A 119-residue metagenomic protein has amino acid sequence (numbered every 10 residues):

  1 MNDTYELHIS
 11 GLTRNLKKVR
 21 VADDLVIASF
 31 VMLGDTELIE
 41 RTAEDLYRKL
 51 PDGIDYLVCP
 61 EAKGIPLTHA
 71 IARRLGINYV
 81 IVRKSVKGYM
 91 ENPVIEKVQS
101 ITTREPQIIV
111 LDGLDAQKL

Functional and structural regions predicted by a protein language model:
M1-I54, D115: Active-site-facing substrate-recognition patch
I9, R20, P60, T102-Q107: Preference for short coil/turn "hinge" residues that link or interrupt alpha-helices
G34-L38, V58, S100-R104: Short, flexible loop segments at the rims of nucleotide/cofactor-binding pockets, characterized by
E40, E61-A62: Short alpha-helix boundary/capping motifs
A43-L46, P66-L67, Q107-L114: A generic local structural motif
I54-E61: Short glycine-rich phosphate-binding loop at a beta-alpha junction
P66-L75: Short Gly/Thr/Asp-enriched flexible loops that form oxyanion-binding sites at enzyme active sites
I77-L119: Short, glycine/charge-rich flexible loops or terminal/linker lids adjacent to PRPP-binding catalytic cores
